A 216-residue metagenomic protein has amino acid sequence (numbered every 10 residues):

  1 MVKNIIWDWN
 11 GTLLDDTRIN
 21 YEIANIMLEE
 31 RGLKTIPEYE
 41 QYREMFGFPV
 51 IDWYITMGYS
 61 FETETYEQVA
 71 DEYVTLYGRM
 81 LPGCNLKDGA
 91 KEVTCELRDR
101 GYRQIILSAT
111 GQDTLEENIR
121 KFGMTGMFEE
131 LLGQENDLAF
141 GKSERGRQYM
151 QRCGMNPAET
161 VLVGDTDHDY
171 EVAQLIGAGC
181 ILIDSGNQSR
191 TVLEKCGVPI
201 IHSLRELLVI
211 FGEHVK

Functional and structural regions predicted by a protein language model:
V2-D88, E92: N-terminal helical cap/lid subdomain that shapes the substrate entry/recognition surface in HAD-like hydrolases
N4, K142-E171: Conserved Lys-Pro-Asp/Glu-containing loop-to-beta segment of HAD-superfamily phosphomonoesterases, centered on
T12, S108-T110: Conserved phosphate-coupling serine/threonine residues in phosphotransfer and NTP-handling enzymes
K34, M124-E129, N156, I201: Conserved H-loop
Y42, M124-F140: A short, structured active-site edge motif that brings together acidic residues
G78-I106, E116, S143: Short, acidic loop-to-helix structural element flanking the phosphoryl-transfer center in phosphate-processing enzymes
R100-Y102, C153-E159, H214-V215: Glycine-rich phosphate-binding loop signature in dinucleotide/nucleotide-binding domains
V161-I200: Acidic, Mg2+-coordinating phosphoryl-transfer loop and its flanking beta/alpha structural elements, shared across
